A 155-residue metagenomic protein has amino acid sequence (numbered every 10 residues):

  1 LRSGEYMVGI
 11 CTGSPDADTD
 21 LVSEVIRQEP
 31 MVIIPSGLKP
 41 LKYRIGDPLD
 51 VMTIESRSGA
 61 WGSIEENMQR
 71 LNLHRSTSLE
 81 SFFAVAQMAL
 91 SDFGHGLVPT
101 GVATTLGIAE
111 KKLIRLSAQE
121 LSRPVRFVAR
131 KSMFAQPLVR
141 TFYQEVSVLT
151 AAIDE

Functional and structural regions predicted by a protein language model:
R2-E5, T12, G59-I114: Hydrophobic hinge/microswitch elements
G13-S14, G37, T100-V102, K131: Short secondary-structure boundary segments
G13-V22: Ligand-binding clamshell of periplasmic/extracellular solute-binding protein-like
L21-R57: Flexible hinge/capping segments at coil-to-helix
V22-V32, T100, A109-P124: Short beta-strand->loop
P40-L41, R115-D154: A late-sequence structural motif
D47-N72, A135-Q144, I153: Secondary-structure junction motif
